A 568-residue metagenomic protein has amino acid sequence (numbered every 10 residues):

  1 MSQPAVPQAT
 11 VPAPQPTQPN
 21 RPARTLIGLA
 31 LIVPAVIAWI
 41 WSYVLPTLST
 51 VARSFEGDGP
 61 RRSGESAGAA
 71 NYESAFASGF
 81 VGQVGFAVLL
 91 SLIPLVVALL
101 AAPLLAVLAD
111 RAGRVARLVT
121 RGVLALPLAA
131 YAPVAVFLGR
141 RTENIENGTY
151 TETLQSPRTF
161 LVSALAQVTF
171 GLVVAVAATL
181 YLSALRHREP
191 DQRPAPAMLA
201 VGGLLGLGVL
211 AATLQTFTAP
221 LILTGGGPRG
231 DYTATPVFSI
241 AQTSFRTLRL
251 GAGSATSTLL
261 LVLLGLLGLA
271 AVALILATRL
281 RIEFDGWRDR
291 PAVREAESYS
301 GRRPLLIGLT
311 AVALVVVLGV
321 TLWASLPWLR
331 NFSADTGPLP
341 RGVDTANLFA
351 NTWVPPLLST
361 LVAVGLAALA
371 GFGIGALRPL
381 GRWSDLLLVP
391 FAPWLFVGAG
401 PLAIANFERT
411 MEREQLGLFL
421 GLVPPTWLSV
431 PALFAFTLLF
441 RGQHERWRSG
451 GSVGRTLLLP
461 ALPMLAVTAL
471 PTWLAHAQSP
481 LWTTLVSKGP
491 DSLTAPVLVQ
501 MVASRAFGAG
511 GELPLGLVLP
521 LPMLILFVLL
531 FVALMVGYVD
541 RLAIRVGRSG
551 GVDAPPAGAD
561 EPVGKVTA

Functional and structural regions predicted by a protein language model:
S2-A568: A hydrophobic, multi-pass inner-membrane permease signature
